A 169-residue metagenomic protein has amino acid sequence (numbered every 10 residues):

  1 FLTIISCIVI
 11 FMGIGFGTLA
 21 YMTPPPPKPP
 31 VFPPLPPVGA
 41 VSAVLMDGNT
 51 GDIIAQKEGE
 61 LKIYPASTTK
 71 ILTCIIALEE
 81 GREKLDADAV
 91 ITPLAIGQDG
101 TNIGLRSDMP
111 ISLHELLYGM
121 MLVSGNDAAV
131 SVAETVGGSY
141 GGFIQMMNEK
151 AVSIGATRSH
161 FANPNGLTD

Functional and structural regions predicted by a protein language model:
F1-L2, L113: Structural motif marking the loop-to-transmembrane transition
L2-A20: Sec-dependent N-terminal signal peptides of Gram-positive bacterial secreted proteins and lipoproteins
Y21-D169: Active-site-adjacent loops and short helices of periplasmic peptidoglycan-processing enzymes
